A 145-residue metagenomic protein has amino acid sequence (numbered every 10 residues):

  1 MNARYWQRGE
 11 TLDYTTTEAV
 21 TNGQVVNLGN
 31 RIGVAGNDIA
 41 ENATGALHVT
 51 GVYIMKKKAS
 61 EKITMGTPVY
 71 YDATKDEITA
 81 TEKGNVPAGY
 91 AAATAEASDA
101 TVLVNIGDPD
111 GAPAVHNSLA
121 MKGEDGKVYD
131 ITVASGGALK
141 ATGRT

Functional and structural regions predicted by a protein language model:
M1-T132: Surface-exposed, low-hydrophobicity beta-strand/loop segments enriched in small/polar/acidic residues
S135-L139: Structural signal for glycine-centered tight turns and loop->strand junctions in beta-sheet-rich domains
K140-T145: Short linear, low-complexity motifs centered on an aromatic residue
